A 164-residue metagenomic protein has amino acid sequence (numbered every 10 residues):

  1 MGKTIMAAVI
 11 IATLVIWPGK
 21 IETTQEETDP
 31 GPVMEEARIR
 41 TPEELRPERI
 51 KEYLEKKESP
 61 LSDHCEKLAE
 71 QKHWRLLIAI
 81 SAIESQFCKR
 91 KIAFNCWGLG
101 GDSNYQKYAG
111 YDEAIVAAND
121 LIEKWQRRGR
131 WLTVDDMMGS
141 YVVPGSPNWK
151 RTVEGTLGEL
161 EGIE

Functional and structural regions predicted by a protein language model:
M1-D29, D102-E164: Non-catalytic cell-wall polysaccharide-engagement segments
T28-I78, L160-E164: Export/targeting segments at the very N-terminus of extracytoplasmic proteins
T41-R46, I92-W97, D112, G129-L132: Short amphipathic alpha-helical segments, especially helix-boundary/capping motifs
P60, Q86-F87, R128, I163: A general structural signal for well-ordered secondary-structure junctions
D63, R75, K91-F94, E113: Short, well-structured alpha-helical interface segments that form or flank functional binding sites
K67, W97, V134-D136: Flexible domain-boundary/linker segments
S81-S85: His-Asp-centered metal-binding catalytic motifs of divalent-metal-dependent phosphohydrolases/nucleases
C88-Y105: Short, surface-exposed glycine/acidic/tryptophan-bearing loops
